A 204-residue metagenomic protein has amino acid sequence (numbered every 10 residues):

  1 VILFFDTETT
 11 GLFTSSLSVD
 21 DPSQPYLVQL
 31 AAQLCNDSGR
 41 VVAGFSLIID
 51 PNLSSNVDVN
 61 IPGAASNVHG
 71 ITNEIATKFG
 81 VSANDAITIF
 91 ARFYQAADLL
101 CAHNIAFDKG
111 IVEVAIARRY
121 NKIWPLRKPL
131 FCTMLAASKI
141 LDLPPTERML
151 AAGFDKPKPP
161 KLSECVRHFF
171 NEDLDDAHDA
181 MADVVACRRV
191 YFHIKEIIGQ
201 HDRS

Functional and structural regions predicted by a protein language model:
V1-R127, A152-K156, P160-E172, H178: Conserved non-catalytic scaffold segment of RNase H-like nuclease domains
T7-T10, T133, C187: Ser/Thr-centric signal marking residues that sit in or immediately flank functional binding/regulatory motifs
F93-Y94, R118, I140, H193-I197 (+1 more regions): Short alpha-helix boundary/capping motifs
L130-D155: Short alpha-helix plus adjacent loop in nuclease-associated cores
L135-A136, A180-A182: Short, acidic/turn-prone active-site loops that include or flank metal/cofactor- and phosphate-binding residues
P144-R148, E172-D176, I198: Substrate-binding/catalytic groove segments of enzymes that remodel or degrade extracellular structural polymers
L150-K156, C165-F170, M181-S204: Acidic two-metal-ion nuclease catalytic site recognized across multiple nuclease folds, prominently DnaQ/RNase D-T
